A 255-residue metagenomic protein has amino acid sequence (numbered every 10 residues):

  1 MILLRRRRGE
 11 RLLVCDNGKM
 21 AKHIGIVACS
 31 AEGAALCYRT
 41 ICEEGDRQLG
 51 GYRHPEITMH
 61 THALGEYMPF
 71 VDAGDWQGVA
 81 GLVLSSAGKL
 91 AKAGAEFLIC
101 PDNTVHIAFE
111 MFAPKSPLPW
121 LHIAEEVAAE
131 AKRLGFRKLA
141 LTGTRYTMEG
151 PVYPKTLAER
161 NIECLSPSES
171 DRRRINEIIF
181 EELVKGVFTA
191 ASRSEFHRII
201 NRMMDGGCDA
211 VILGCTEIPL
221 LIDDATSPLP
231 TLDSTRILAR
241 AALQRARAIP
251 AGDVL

Functional and structural regions predicted by a protein language model:
M1-K19: N-terminal amphipathic/basic-hydrophobic helices that include classical n-h-c signal peptides and signal-anchor
L13-L255: Non-catalytic structural scaffold of enzyme domains
